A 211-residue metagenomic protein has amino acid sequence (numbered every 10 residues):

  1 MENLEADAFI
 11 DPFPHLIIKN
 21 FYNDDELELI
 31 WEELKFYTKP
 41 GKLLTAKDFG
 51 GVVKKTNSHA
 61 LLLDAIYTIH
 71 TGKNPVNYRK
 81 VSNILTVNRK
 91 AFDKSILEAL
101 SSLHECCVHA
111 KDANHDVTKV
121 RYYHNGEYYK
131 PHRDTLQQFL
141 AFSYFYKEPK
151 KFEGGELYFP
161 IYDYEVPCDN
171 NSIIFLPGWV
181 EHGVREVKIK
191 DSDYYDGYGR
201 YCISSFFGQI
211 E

Functional and structural regions predicted by a protein language model:
E2-H104: Non-heme Fe(II)/2-oxoglutarate
Y22, L34, F145-Y146, F207-Q209: Short beta-strand segments enriched in hydrophobic/aromatic residues within well-folded beta-rich domains
D25-L27, N114, E127-K130, G183-R185 (+1 more regions): Short catalytic/ligand-binding loop motif for oxyanion handling, primarily in non-cytosolic enzymes, centered on
K39, C107-K111, P149-K151: Proline-centered turn/helix-capping motifs that create local helix->coil transitions or kinks
H109-Y122: A short glycine-rich, His/Asp/Glu-containing loop-to-beta-strand
K119-T135: Conserved short histidine dyad/triad with adjacent acidic residue
Q137, K147-E211: Catalytic core of Fe(II)/2-oxoglutarate
L140-F142: Eukaryotic charged/polar low-complexity linker/IDR segments
